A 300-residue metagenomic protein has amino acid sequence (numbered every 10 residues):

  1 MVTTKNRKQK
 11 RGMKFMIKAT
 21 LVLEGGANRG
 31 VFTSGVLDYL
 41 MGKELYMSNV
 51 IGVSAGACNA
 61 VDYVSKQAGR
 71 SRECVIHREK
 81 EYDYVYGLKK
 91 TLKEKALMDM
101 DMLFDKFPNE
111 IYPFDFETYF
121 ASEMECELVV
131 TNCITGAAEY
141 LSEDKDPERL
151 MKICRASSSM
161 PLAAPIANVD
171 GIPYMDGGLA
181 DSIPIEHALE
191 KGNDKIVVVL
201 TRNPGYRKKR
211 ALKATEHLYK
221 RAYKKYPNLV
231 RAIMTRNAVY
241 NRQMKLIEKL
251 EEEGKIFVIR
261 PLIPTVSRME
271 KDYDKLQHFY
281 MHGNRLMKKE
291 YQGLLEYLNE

Functional and structural regions predicted by a protein language model:
V2-V53, V61-E300: Patatin-like phospholipase
